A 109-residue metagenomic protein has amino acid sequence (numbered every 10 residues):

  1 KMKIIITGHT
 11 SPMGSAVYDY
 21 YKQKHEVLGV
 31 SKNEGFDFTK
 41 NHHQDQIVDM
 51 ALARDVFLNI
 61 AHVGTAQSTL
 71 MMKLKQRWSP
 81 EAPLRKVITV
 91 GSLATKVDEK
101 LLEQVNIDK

Functional and structural regions predicted by a protein language model:
I4-Q23: N-terminal Rossmann NAD(P)H-binding glycine-rich loop of SDR-like oxidoreductase domains
G8, S31, G91: Short beta-strand/turn micro-motifs composed of small residues that flank or help shape donor/cofactor-binding pockets
H25-L28, R85: Hydrophobic anchor at the start of a short beta-strand that flanks the dinucleotide cofactor-binding loop
V27-D49, H62-T69: Adenosine-cofactor binding site in Rossmann-like domains, unifying the SAM/SAH pocket of S-adenosylmethionine-dependent
L52-D55, R85: Conserved acidic residues
F57-L58, I88: N-terminal Rossmann-like NAD(P) cofactor-binding module of classical short-chain dehydrogenase/reductase
V63-A66, M72-K109: Catalytic loop of short-chain dehydrogenase/reductase
